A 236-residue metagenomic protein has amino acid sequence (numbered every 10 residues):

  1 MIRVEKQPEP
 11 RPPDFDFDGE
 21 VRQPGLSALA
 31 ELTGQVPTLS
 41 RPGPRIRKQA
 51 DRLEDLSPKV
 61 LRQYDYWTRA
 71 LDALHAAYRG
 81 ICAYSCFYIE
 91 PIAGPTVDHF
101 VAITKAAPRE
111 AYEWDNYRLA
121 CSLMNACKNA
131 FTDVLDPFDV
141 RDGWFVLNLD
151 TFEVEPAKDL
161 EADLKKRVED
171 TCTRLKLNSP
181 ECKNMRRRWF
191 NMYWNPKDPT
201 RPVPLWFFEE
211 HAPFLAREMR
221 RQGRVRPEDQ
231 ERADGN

Functional and structural regions predicted by a protein language model:
M1-Y84, T104-Y112: Short, charged surface segments at domain edges that flank catalytic/cofactor-binding sites
E5, D163-N236: C-terminal, charged low-complexity interaction regions
Q63-Y64, Y84-L119, N129-V146: Histidine-centered nuclease catalytic patch
R109, N125-P196: Domain-level detector of nuclease and nuclease-like folds in predominantly extracellular/periplasmic contexts
S122: Conserved active-site neighborhood of enzyme catalytic/cofactor-binding cores
